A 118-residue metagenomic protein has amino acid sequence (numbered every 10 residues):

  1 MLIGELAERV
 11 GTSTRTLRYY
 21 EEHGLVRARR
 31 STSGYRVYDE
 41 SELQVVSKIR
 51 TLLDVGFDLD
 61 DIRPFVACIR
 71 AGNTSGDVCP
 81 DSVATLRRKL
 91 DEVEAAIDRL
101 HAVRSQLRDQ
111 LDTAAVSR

Functional and structural regions predicted by a protein language model:
L2-E8, E40-R118: Arg/Lys-rich, alpha-helical DNA-contact motif
R9, H23, V37: Residues within the alpha-helical elements of helix-turn-helix
R15: Key DNA-contact positions within bacterial/archaeal DNA-binding proteins
R18, E22, A67: Residue-level detection of the helix-turn-helix DNA-binding "recognition helix"
E22, A28, A71: Short, conserved catalytic or interaction motifs in soluble domains
V26-S33, V37: Beta-hairpin "wing" of winged helix-turn-helix
